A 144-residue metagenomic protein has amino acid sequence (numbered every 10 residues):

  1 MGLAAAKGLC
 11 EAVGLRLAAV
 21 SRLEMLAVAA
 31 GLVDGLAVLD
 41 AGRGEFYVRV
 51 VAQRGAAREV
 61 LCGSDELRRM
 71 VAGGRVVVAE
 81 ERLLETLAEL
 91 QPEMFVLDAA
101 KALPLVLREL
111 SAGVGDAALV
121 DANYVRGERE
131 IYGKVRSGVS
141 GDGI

Functional and structural regions predicted by a protein language model:
M1-R16: DPxDG-like acidic metal-binding loop motif
A18-I144: Oxyanion-binding and handling regions
